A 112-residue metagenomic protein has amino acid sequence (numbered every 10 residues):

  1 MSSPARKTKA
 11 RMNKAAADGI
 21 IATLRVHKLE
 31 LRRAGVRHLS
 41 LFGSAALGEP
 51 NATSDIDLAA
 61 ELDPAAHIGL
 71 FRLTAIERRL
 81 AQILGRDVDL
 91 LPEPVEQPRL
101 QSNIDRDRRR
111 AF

Functional and structural regions predicted by a protein language model:
M1-H38, A46-G48, A52, D63-F112: Catalytic core of pol beta-like nucleotidyltransferases
L41, L58-A60: A structural signal for short, well-ordered beta-strand segments
A52-L58: A short, structured beta-strand/loop element
